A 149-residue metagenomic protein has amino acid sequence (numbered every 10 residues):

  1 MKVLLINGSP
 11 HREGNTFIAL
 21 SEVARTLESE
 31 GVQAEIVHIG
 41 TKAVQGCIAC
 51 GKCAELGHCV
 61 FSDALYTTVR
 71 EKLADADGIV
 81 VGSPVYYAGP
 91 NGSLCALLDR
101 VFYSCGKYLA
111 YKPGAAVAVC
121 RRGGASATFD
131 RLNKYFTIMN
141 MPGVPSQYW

Functional and structural regions predicted by a protein language model:
M1, A24, E28-E30, T68 (+1 more regions): Glycine-rich phosphate/pyrophosphate-binding loop and the adjoining helix
K2-V32: N-terminal beta1-alpha1 ligand-phosphate binding loop
L5, A34-I36, G143: Conserved beta-strand scaffold positions in the cores of enzyme catalytic domains, especially in NTP/NDP-utilizing
I6-G8, I39, A118-R121: Cofactor-binding loop segments of dinucleotide-utilizing enzymes, especially the Rossmann-like FAD- and NAD(P)+-binding
H38-Q45, T137-W149: Mobile beta-alpha loop/short-helix "lid" or hinge segments that flank ligand
I39-H58: N-terminal beta-loop-helix "entrance" segment that forms/cooperates in small-molecule cofactor or anionic ligand
V60-P145: Helix-loop-strand module that forms the ligand-binding subsite of alpha/beta enzymes
